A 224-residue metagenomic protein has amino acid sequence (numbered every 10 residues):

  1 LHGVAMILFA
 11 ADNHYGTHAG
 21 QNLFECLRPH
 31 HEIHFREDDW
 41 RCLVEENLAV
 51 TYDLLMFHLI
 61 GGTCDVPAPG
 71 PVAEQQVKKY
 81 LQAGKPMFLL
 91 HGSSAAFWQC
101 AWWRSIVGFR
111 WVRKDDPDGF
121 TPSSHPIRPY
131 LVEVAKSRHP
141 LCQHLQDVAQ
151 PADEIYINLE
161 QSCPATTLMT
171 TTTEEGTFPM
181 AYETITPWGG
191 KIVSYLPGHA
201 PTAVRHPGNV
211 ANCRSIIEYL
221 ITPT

Functional and structural regions predicted by a protein language model:
L1-L54: Aromatic-Pro/Gly-enriched surface loop or interdomain linker that acts as a lid/target-recognition segment
G3-V4, Y15, P187-T224: Extracellular ligand-binding/catalytic regions of CAZymes and related secreted enzymes and adhesion modules
F9-D12, L90, Y195: Short hydrophobic segments within beta-strands
A10-N13, R36, P71, W98 (+6 more regions): Extended, composition-driven regions rather than compact fold-specific motifs
N13-Y15, G61-C64, S93-F97, H199-P201: Solvent-exposed loop/turn segments at secondary-structure junctions within structured extracellular/periplasmic domains
H18, E25-E32, T51, G119-S194: Catalytic beta-strand/loop cores that center a nucleophilic Ser/Cys/Thr and support acyl-enzyme chemistry
V50-V66: Short, structured active-site "lid" loops
D65-C142: A glycine-rich, often tryptophan-bearing local segment used as a flexible ligand/cofactor-contacting loop or short
